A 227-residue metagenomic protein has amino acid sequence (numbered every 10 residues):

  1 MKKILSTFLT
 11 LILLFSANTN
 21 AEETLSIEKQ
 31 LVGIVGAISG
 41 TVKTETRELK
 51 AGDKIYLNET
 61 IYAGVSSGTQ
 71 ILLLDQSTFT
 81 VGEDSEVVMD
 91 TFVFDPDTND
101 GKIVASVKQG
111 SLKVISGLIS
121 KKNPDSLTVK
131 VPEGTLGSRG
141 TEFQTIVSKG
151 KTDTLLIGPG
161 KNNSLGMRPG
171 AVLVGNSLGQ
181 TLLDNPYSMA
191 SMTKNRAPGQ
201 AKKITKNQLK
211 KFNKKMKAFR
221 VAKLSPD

Functional and structural regions predicted by a protein language model:
M1-I4: Positively charged n-region of N-terminal signal peptides that target proteins for export
T7-S16: Bacterial N-terminal signal peptides
A21-T60, Q76-M189, T193-D227: Flexible, surface-exposed loop/linker segments and immediately adjacent secondary-structure boundaries
A63-S66: Amphipathic, non-transmembrane alpha-helical segments in extracytoplasmic/periplasmic proteins
T69-L72: SH3/SH3-like beta-barrel fold
